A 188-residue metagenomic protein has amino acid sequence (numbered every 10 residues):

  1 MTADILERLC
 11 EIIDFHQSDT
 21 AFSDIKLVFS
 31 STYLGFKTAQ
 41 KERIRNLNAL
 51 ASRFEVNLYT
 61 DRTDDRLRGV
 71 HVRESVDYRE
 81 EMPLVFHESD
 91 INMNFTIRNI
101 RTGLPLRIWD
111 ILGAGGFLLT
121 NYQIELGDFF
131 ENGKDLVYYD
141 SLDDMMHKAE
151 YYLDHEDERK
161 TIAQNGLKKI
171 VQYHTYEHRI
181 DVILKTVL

Functional and structural regions predicted by a protein language model:
M1-I100, Q123-L126: Nucleotide-sugar donor-binding catalytic core of glycosyltransferases
R79, P83, P105, K160: Glycine-rich phosphate-binding loop at the start of an alpha helix
P83, L106-G113, G127: Short alpha-helical segment that forms part of, or immediately flanks, the ligand-binding pocket in carbohydrate-active
G113-T120: Short hydrophobic beta-strand element within catalytic cores of glycosyltransferases and related nucleotide-activated
F129-D135: Acidic, glycine-centered active-site loop in nucleotide-sugar glycosyltransferases
L142-E158: C-terminal "capping" alpha-helix adjacent to the active site of nucleotide-linked donor transferases in cell-envelope
D154-K185: A charged, aromatic-enriched C-terminal amphipathic alpha-helix characteristic of glycosyltransferases across folds
